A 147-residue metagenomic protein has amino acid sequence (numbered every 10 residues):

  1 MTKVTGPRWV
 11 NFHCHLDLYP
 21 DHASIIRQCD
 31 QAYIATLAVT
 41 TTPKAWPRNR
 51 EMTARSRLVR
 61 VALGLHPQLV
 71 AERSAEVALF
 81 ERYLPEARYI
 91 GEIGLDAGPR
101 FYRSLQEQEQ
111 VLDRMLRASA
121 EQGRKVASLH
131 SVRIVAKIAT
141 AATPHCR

Functional and structural regions predicted by a protein language model:
M1-R147: Mid-domain alpha/beta scaffold segments of enzyme catalytic cores
